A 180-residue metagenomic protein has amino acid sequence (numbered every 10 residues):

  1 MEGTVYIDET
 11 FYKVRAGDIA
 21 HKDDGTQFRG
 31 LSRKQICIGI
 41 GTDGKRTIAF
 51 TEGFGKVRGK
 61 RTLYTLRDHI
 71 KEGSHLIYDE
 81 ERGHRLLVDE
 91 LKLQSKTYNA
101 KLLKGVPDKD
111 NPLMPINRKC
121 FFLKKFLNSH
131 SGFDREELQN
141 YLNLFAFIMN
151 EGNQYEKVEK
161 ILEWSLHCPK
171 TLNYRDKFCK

Functional and structural regions predicted by a protein language model:
M1-K180: Residue-level recognition of single "structural anchor" positions that define or cap local secondary structure
